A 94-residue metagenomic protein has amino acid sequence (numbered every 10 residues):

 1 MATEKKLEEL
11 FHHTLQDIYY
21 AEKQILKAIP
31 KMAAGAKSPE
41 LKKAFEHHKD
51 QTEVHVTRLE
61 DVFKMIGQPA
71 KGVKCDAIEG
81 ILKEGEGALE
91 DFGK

Functional and structural regions predicted by a protein language model:
M1-K94: Amphipathic alpha-helical hairpins
